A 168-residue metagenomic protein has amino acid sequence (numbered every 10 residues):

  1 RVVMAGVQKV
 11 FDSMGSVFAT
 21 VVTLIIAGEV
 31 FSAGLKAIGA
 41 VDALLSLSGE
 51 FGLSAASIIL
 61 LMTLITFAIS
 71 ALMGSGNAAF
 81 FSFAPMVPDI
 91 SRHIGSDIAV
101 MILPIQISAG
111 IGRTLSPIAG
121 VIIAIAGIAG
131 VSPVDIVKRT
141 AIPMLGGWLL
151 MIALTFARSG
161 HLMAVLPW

Functional and structural regions predicted by a protein language model:
R1, I25-S32, M62-S70, M144-G160: Hydrophobic core segments of alpha-helical transmembrane domains in multi-pass membrane transport and ion-translocation
R1-D42: Core transmembrane alpha-helical segments of multi-pass membrane transporters/permeases
M4, G34-E50, H161-W168: Membrane-interface helix termini and inter-helical loops of multi-pass transporters
A5-S16, A43-L53, P88-H93, V134-K138: Short amphipathic alpha-helical coupling elements at transmembrane boundaries
S13-V21, F51-A55, S108-I111, I118 (+1 more regions): Loop-to-transmembrane-helix entry motif
V22-V30, L35, G49-D89, H93-I94 (+1 more regions): Hydrophobic alpha-helical transmembrane segments of multi-pass integral membrane proteins, predominantly secondary
A43-L44, N77-I90, A119-A129: Re-entrant/interfacial helical elements at transmembrane boundaries that shape and gate the permeation pathway
G112-W168: Juxtamembrane and boundary regions of transmembrane helices in multi-pass small-molecule transporters and channels
